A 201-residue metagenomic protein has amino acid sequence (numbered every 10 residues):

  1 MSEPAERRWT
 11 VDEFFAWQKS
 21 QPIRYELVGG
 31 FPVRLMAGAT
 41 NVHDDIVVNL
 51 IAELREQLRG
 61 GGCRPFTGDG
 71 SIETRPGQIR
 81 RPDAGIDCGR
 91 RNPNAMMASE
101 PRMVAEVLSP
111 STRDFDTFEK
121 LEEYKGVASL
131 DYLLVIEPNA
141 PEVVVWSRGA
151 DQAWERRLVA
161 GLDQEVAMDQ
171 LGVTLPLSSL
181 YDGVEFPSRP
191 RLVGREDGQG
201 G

Functional and structural regions predicted by a protein language model:
M1-G201: Gly/Pro/Ser/Thr-rich low-complexity, intrinsically disordered segments predominantly at protein N-termini
